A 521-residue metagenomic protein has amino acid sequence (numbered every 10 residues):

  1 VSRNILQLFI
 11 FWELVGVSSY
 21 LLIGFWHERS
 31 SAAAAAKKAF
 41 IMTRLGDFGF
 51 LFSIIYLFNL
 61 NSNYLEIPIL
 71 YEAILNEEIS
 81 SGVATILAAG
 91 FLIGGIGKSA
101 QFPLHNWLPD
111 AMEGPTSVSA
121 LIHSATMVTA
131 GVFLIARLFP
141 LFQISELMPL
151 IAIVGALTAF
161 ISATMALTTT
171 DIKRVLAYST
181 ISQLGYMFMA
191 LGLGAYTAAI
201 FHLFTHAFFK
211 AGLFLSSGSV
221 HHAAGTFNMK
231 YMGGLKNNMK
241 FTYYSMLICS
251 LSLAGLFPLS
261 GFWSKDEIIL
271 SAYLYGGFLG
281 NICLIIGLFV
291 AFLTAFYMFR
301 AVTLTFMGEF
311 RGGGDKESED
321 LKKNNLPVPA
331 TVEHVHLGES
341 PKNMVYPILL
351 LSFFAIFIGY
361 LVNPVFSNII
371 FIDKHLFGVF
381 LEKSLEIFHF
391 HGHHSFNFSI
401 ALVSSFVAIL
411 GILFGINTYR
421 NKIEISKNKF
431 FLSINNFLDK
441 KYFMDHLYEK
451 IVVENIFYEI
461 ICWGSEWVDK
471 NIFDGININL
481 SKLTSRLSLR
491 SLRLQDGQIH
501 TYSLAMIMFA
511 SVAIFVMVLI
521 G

Functional and structural regions predicted by a protein language model:
V1-L8, V17-N325: Hydrophobic transmembrane alpha-helices and their helix-loop junctions in integral membrane proteins
E13: Short phosphate-coordinating micro-motif centered on Lys-Gly-acidic
G46-Y56, M246-A254, P347-I369, K441 (+1 more regions): Hydrophobic alpha-helical membrane-insertion segments
K210, F292-A301, F406-S426: Hydrophobic alpha-helical membrane-embedded segments
V220-A224, K230, F306-H336, S426-D445 (+1 more regions): Juxtamembrane inter-helical linkers in multi-pass membrane proteins
N228-G233, P327-S340, I387-G392, R486-D496: Cytosolic juxtamembrane amphipathic/interface segments immediately preceding and feeding into a transmembrane helix
L279-A291, H336-L351, A355, H393-I400 (+1 more regions): Polynucleotide-recognition surfaces of large bacterial nucleic-acid defense/processing enzymes
V365-V403, N417-G521: Aromatic-capped, Gly/Pro-kinked transmembrane alpha-helices
